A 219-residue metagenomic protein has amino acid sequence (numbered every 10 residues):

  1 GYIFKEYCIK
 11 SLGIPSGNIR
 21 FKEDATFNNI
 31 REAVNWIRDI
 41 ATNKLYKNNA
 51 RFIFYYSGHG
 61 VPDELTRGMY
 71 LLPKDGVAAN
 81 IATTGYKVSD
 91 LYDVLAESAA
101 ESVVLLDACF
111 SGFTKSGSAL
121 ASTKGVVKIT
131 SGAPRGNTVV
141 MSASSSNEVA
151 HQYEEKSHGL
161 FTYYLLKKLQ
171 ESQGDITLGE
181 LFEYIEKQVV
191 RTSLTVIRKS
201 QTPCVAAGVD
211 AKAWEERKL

Functional and structural regions predicted by a protein language model:
G1-L219: Cysteine endopeptidase catalytic domains of the caspase/legumain-like
